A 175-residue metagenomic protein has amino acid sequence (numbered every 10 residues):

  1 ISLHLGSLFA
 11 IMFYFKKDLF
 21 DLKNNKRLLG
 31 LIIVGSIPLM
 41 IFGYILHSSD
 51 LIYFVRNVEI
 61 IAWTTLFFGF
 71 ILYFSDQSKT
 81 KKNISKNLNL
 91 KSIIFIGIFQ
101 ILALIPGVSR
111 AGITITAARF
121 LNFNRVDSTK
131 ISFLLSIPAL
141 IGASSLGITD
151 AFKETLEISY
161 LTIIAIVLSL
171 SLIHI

Functional and structural regions predicted by a protein language model:
I1, F99, G112-L135: Interfacial segments of multi-pass membrane proteins
I1, S85-I101: Small-residue-enriched transmembrane helix starts and helix-helix packing motifs in multi-pass inner-membrane proteins
I1-K79, G142-I148: Membrane helix-loop-helix hairpins that form the core translocation module of multi-pass transporters
D21-N25, N83-N89, F152-L156: Helix-boundary and loop/linker segments of multi-pass membrane transporters
R56-I60, A151-I164: Juxtamembrane helix-entry segments on the extracytoplasmic side of multipass membrane proteins
I71, K130-L146, Y160: Hydrophobic alpha-helical transmembrane segments of multi-pass integral membrane proteins, especially transporters
I96-I105, A111-A118, S145-E154: Generic transmembrane alpha-helix signature in multi-pass membrane proteins, especially transporters/channels
I173-I175: Conserved small/polar residues in nucleotide/adenosyl-binding loops
